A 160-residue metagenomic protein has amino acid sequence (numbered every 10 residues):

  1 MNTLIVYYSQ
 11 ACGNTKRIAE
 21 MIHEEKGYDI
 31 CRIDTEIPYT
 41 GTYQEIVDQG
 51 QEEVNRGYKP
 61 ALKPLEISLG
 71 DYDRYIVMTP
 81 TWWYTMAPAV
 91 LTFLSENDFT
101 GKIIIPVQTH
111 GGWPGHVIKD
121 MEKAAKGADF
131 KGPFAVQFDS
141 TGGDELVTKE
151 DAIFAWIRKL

Functional and structural regions predicted by a protein language model:
M1-M78, Y84-M86, S95, D151-L160: N-terminal beta1-alpha1-beta2 submodule of the flavodoxin-like/Rossmannoid cofactor-binding fold
Y7, R32, P106, G132-A135: Structural signal for conserved beta-strand scaffold positions within catalytic alpha/beta enzyme cores
G27-D29, D129-G132: Conserved beta-strand segments of alpha/beta enzyme cores
Y39-Y43, H116, S140-D144: Short, charged, surface-exposed secondary-structure boundary motifs
L69, S95-K102, A124-K126: Short, conserved loop/helix-junction motifs that constitute active-site signature segments in enzyme catalytic cores
A89-V90, V117-M121: Short alpha-helix in the alpha/beta-hydrolase fold that links the catalytic acid
Q108-W113: Short beta-alpha junction loops
K131-L160: Glycine-rich phosphate/pyrophosphate-binding loop and the adjoining helix
